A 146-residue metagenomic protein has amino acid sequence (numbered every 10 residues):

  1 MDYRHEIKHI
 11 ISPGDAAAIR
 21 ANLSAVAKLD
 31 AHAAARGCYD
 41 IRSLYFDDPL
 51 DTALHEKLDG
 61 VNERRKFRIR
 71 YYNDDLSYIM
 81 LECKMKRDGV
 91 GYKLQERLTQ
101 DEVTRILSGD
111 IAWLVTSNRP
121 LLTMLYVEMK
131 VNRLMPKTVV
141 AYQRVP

Functional and structural regions predicted by a protein language model:
M1-P146: Phosphate-end processing signature that detects enzymes handling 5′-triphosphorylated RNA and polyphosphate
